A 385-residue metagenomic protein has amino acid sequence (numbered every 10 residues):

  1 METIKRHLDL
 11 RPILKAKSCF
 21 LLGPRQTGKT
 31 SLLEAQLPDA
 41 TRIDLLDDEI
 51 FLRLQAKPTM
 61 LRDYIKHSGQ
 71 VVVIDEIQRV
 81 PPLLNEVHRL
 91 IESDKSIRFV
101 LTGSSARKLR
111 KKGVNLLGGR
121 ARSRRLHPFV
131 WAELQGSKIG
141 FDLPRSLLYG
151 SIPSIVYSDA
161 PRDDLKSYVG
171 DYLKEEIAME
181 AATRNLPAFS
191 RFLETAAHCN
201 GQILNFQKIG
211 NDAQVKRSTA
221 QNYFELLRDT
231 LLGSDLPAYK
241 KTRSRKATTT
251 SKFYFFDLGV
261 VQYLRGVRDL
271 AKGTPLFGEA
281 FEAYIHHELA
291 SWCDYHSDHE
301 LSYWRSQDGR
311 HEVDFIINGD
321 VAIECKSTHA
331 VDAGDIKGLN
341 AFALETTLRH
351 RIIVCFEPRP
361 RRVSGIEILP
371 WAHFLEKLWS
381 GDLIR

Functional and structural regions predicted by a protein language model:
M1-I13: Pre-Walker A adenine-sensing motif
L21: Hydrophobic anchor at the beta1->P-loop junction of P-loop NTPases
K29-T30: Conserved lysine of the Walker
I43-V71: Short glycine-rich substrate-engagement loop in P-loop NTPases that contacts/grips substrate
L84-R107, N115: Conserved catalytic/switch belt of AAA+ P-loop NTPases
R107-R122, I139: Short regulatory helix/loop adjacent to the ATP-binding pocket of P-loop NTPases
K138, P358-R385: Domain-level recognition of nuclease-like catalytic cores that cleave nucleotide substrates
P161-V321: Accessory nucleic acid-recognition modules appended to NTPase machines
